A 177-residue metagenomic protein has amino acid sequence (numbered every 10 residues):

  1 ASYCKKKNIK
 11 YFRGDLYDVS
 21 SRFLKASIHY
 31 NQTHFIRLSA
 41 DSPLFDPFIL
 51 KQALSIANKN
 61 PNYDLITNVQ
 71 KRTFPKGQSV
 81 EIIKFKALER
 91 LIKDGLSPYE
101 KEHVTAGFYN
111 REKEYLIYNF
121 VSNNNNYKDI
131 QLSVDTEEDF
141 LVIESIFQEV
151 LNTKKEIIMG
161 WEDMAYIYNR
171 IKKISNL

Functional and structural regions predicted by a protein language model:
K5-D18, I28: Conserved donor nucleotide-binding strand/loop of the catalytic core
V19-K25, A40-I56: Acidic donor-binding/catalytic loop of UDP-sugar-dependent glycosyltransferases, especially processive GT2
Q32, N60-Y63, Y115: Short, high-confidence coil segments that cap the C-terminus of an alpha-helix and link into the following beta-strand
Q32, V80-I92, E137-L141: Conserved nucleotide-sugar donor-binding and metal-coordinating catalytic region shared by glycosyltransferases
F35-I36: Short aromatic/hydrophobic "clamp" motif used to bind/position activated sugar donors
D46-T73: Conserved donor-nucleotide/metal-binding helix-loop-beta segment in metal-dependent transferases, i.e., the alpha-helix
V69-S79, N126: A recurrent flexible, glycine/aromatic-enriched loop bordering the glycosyltransferase active site that acts as
I83, E102-L177: Conserved alpha/beta core of the MobA/IspD/sugar-nucleotide pyrophosphorylase nucleotidyltransferase superfamily
